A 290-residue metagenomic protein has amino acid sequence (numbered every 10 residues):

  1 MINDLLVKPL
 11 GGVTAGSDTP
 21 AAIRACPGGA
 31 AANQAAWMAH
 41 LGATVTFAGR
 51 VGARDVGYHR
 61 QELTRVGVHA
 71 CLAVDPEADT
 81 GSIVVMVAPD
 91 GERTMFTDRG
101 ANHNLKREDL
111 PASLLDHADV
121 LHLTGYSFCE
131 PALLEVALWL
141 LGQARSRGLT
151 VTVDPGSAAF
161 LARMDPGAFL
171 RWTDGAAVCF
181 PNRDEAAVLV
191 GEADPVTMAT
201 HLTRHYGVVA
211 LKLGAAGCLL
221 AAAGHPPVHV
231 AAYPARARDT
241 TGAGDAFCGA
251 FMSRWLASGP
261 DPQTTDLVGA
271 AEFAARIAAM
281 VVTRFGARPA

Functional and structural regions predicted by a protein language model:
M1, Q61-D75, V87-P227, G259-P260: Ribokinase/PfkB-type carbohydrate-kinase core domain
M1-A48, G57-R60, R236-A237: Glycine-rich phosphate/adenosyl-contacting loop at the front of the ribokinase-like
T19, G142-S146, G191-A290: Conserved phosphate-binding/catalytic region of the ribokinase-like
A35-T44, V87-A88, R254-S258: Alpha-helix C-terminal capping segments
M38, N182, G244: Short, conserved phosphate/pyrophosphate- and ester-handling motifs at nucleotide-, phospho-/glycolipid
T44-L72, A78-T80: A glycine-rich beta-to-alpha transition motif near the start of alpha/beta enzyme domains, typified by
A48, F96, V230-A231: Hydrophobic residues at beta-strand termini and immediately following loops that shape nucleotide-binding pockets
